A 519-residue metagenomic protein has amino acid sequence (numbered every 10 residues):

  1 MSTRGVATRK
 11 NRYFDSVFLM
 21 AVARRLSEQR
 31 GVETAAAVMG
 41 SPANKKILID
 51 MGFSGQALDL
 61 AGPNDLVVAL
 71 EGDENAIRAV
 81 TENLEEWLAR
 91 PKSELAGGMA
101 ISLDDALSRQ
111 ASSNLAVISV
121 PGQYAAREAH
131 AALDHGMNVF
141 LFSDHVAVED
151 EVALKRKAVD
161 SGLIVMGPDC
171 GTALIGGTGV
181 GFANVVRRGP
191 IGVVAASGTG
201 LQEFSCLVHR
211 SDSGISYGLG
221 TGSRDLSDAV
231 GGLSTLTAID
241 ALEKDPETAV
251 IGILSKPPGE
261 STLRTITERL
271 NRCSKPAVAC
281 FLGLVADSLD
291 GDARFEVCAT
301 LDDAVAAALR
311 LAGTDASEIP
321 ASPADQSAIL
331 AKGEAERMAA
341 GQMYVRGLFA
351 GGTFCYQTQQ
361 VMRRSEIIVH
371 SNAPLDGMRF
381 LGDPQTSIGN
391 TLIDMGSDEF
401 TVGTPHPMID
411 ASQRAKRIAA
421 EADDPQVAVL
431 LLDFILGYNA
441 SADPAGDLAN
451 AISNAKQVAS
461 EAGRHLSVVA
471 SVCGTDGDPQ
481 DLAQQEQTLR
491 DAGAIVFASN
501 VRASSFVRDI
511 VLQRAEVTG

Functional and structural regions predicted by a protein language model:
S2-G519: Catalytic-core regions of core metabolic enzymes, especially those transforming organic acids/acyl-group intermediates
